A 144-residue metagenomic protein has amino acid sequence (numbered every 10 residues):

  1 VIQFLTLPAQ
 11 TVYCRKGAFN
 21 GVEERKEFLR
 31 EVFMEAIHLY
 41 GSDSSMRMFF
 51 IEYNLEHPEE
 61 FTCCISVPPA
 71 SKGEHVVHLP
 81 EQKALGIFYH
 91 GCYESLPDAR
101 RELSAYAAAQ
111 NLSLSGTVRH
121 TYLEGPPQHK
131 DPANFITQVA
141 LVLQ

Functional and structural regions predicted by a protein language model:
V1-Q144: A solvent-exposed interaction/effector surface
